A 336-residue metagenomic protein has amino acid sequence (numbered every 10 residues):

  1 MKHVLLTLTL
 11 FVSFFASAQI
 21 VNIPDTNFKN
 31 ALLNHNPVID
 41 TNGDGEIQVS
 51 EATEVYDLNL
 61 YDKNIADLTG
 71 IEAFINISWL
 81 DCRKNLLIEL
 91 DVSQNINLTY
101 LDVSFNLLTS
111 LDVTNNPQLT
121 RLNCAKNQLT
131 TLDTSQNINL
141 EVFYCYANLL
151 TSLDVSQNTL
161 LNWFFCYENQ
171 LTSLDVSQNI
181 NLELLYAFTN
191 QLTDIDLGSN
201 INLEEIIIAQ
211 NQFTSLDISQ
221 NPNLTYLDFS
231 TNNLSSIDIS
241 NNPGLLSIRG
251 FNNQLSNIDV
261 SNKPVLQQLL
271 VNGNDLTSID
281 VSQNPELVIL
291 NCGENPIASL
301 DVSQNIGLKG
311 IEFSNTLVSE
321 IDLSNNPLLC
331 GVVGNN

Functional and structural regions predicted by a protein language model:
V4-D81, I96, P117, Q136-I138 (+9 more regions): N-terminal capping/linker segments that flank leucine-rich repeat
Y56-L60, L80-C82, T99-V103, T120-C124 (+10 more regions): Conserved hydrophobic beta-strand positions in leucine-rich repeat
L68-I71, L90, L111, L132 (+10 more regions): Canonical leucine-rich repeat
C82-N106, N115, N123-A125: Right-handed parallel beta-helix
S93-Q94, T99, S110, T120 (+5 more regions): Intrinsically disordered, low-complexity repeat tracts
V318-N336: Leucine-rich solenoid repeat scaffolds
